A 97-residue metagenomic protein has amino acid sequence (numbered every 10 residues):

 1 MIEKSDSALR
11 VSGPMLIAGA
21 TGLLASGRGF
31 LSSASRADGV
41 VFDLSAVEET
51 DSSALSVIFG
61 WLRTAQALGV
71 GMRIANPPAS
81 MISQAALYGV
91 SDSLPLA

Functional and structural regions predicted by a protein language model:
M1-T50, R63-A97: STAS-like cytosolic regulatory interaction modules
E49-F59: Phosphopantetheine-attachment site and its flanking helix in carrier
